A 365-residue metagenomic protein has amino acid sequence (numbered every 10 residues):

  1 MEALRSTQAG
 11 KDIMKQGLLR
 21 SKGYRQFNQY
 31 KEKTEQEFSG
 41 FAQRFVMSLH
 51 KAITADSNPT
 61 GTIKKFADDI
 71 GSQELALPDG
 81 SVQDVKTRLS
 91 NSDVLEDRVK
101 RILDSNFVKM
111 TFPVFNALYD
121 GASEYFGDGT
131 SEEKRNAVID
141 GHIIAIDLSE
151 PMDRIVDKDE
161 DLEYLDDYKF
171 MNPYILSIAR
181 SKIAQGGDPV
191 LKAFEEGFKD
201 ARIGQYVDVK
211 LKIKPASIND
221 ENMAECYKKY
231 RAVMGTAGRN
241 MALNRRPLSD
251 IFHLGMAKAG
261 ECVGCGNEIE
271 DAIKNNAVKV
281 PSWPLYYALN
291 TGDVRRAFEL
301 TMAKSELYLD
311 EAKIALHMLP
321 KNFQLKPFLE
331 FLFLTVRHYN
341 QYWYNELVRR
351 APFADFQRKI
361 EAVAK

Functional and structural regions predicted by a protein language model:
M1-K365: All-alpha prenyltransferase/terpene-synthase fold signal
